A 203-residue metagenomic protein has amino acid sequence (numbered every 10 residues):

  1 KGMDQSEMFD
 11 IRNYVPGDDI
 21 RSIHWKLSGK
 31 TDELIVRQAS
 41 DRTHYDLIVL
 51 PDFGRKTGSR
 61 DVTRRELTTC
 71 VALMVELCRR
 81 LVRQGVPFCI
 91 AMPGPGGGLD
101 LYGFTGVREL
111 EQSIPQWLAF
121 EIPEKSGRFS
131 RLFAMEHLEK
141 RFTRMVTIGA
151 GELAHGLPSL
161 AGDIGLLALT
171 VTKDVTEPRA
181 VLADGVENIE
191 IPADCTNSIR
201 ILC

Functional and structural regions predicted by a protein language model:
K1-R12: Intrinsically disordered, low-complexity linkers and stems that provide flexible hinges in membrane-associated
N13-C203: Exposed, interaction-prone extracellular/peripheral surfaces
